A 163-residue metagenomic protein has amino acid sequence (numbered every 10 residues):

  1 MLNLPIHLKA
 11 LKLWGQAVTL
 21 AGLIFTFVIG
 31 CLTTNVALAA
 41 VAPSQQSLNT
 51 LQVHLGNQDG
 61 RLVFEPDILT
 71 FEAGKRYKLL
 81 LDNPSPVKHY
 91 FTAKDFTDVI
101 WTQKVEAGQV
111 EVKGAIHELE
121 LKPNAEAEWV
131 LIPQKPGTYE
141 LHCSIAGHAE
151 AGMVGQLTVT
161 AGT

Functional and structural regions predicted by a protein language model:
M1-L13: N-terminal secretory signal peptides that target proteins for export/translocation
V18-T34: Bacterial N-terminal signal peptides
A40, I116-T163: Extracellular/periplasmic metallocenter environments
Q45-R76: N-terminal edge beta-strand
L48, K88, E150-V154: Short edge beta-strand segments in beta-sheet-rich domains
R61, E106-G114: Short beta-strand and strand-turn-strand segments in soluble, beta-rich domains
D67-T92, A127-K135, A161: Beta-strand cores of secreted/periplasmic/IMS beta-sandwich domains, seen most often in copper-related folds
T97-G108: Short aromatic-acidic-glycine turn motif
